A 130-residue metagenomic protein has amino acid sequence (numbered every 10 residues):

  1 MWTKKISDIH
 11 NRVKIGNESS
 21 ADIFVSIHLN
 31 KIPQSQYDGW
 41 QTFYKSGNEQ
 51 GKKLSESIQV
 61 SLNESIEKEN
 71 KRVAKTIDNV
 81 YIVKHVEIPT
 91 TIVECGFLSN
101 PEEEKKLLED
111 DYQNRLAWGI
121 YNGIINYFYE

Functional and structural regions predicted by a protein language model:
M1-E56, E64: Catalytic-core regions of hydrolytic enzymes
N11, V60, K105: Charged/polar, solvent-exposed surface patches and flexible loops
K14, S19, I23-Q34, K71-E130: Active-site-adjacent mobile loop/cap segments within catalytic or ligand-binding domains
K53, S57-S65, W118-Y127: Generic non-transmembrane alpha-helical segments
S65-K71: Short secondary-structure junctions
